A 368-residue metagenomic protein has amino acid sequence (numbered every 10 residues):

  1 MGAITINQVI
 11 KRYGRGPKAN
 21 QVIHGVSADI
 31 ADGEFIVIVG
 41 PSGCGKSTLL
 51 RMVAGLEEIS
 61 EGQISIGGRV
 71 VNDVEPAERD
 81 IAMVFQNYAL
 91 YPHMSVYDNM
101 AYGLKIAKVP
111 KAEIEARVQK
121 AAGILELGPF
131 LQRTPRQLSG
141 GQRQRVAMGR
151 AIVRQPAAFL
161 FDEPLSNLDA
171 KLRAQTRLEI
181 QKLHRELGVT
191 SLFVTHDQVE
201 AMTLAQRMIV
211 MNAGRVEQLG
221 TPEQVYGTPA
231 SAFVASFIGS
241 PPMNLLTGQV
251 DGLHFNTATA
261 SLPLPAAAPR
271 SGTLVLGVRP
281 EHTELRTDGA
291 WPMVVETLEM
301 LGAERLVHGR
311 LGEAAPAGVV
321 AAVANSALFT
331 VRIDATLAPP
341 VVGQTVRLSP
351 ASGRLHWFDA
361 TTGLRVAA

Functional and structural regions predicted by a protein language model:
M1-A3, R12-G25, V74-E78: A short, flexible loop at the N-terminus of ABC-type nucleotide-binding domains that lies
I6-V9, Q21-A31, G62: Conserved beta-strand
V39-P41: The feature captures the beta-strand-to-loop junction immediately N-terminal to the Walker
S47-L50, V146: ABC ATPase nucleotide-binding domain helices that frame the ATP-binding cleft
A54: Helix-to-loop junction immediately C-terminal to a conserved catalytic motif
Q63-S65, R69, R215: ATP-binding/catalytic-site motifs of ATP-hydrolyzing domains
P76-F233: ABC ATPase nucleotide-binding domains
L253-A368: Non-catalytic connector elements of ABC transporters
